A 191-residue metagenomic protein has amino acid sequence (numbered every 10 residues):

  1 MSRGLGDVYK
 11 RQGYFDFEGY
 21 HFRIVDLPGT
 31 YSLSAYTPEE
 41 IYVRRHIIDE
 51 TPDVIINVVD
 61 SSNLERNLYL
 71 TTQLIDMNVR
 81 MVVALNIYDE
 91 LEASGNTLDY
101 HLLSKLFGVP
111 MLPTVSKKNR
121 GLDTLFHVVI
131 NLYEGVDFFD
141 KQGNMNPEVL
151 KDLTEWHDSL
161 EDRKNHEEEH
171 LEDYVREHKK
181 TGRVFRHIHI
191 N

Functional and structural regions predicted by a protein language model:
M1-Y9: Single conserved hydrophobic/aromatic residue that forms the stacking wall/gate of nucleotide- or nucleobase-binding
R11, L27-P28, V59: Fold-independent oxyanion-binding glycine-rich loops and adjacent beta-strand/coil segments at enzyme active sites
R11-E18: Short acidic-hydrophobic surface loop/beta-edge motif
F22-Y36: Switch II (G3) loop of P-loop NTPases
D26, N86, V115: Active-site glycine-centered loops adjacent to acidic/histidine catalytic or metal-binding residues that shape
T37-V43: Substrate-gripping "pore-loop 1 plus following alpha2 helix"
R44-P110: Conserved C-terminal guanine-recognition region of P-loop GTPase G domains, centered on the G4
V82, E92-N191: Alpha-helical transmembrane helix bundles of large polytopic membrane transport and channel proteins
